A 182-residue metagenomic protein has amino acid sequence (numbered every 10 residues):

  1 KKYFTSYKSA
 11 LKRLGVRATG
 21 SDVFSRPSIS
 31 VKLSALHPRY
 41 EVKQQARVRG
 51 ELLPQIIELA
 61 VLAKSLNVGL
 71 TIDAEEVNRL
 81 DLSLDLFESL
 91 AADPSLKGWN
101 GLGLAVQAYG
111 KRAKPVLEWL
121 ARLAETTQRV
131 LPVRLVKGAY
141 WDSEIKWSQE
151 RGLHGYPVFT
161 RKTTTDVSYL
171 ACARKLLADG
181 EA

Functional and structural regions predicted by a protein language model:
K1-A182: Positively charged, amphipathic and often flexible ligand-engagement surfaces
